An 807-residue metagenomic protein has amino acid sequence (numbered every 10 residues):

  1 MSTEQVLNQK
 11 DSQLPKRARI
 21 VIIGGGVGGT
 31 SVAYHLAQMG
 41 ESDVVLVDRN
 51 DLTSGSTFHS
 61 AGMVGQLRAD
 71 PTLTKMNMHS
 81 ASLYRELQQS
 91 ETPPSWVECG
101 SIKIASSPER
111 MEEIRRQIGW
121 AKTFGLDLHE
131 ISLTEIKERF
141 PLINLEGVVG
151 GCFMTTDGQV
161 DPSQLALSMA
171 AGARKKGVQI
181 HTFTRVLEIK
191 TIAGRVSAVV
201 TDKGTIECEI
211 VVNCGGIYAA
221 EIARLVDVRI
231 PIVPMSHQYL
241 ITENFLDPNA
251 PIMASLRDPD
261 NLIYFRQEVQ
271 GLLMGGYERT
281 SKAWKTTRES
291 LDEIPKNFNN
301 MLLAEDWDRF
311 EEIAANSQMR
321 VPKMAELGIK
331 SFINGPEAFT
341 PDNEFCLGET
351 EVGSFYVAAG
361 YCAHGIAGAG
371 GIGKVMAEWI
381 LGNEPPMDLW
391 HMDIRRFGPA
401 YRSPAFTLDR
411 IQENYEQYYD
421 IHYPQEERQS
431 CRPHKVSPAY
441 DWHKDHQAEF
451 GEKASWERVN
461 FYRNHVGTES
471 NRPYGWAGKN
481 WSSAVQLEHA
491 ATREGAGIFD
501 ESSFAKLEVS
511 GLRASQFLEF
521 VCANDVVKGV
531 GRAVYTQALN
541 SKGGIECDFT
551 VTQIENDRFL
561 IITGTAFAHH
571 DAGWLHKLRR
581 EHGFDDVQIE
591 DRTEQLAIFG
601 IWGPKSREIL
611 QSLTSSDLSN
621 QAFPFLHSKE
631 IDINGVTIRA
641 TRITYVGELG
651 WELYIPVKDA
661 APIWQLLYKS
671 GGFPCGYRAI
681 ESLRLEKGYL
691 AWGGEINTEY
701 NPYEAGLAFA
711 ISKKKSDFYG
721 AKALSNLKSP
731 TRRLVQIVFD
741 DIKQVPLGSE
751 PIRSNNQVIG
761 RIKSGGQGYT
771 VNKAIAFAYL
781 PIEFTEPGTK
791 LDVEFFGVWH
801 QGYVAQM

Functional and structural regions predicted by a protein language model:
M1-I20, Q38-S42: Extreme N-terminal leader/targeting segments of oxidoreductases
S2, L83-E86, S106-T182, E188-R195 (+3 more regions): Flavin (FAD/FMN) cofactor-binding and adjacent substrate-gating region of FAD-dependent oxidoreductase domains
S31, G65, I189-A304, E312-K323 (+3 more regions): Flavin-dependent oxidoreductases
A37-T57: Glycine-rich FAD pyrophosphate-binding loop
G62-R139, D260-F265, V269-L273, A283 (+3 more regions): Dinucleotide-binding Rossmann-like beta1-alpha1 core, especially the glycine-rich loop that anchors the ADP
M63, A69, D157-Q159, L262-Y264 (+5 more regions): Glycine-rich phosphate/pyrophosphate-binding beta-alpha loops
V269, M301-I421, E427-C431: C-terminal catalytic lobe of FAD-dependent flavoproteins
M387-D388, I394-M807: Glycine/proline-enriched, intrinsically flexible loops and inter-domain linkers
